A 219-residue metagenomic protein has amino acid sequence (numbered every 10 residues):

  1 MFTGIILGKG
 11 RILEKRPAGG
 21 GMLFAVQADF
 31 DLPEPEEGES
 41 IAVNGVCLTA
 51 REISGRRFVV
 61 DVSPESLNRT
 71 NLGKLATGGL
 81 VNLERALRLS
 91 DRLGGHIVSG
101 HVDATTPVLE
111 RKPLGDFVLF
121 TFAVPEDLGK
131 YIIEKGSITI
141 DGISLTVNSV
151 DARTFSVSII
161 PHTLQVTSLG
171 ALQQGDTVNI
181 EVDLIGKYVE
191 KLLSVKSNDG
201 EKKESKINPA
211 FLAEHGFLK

Functional and structural regions predicted by a protein language model:
M1-K219: Conserved loop->alpha-helix
